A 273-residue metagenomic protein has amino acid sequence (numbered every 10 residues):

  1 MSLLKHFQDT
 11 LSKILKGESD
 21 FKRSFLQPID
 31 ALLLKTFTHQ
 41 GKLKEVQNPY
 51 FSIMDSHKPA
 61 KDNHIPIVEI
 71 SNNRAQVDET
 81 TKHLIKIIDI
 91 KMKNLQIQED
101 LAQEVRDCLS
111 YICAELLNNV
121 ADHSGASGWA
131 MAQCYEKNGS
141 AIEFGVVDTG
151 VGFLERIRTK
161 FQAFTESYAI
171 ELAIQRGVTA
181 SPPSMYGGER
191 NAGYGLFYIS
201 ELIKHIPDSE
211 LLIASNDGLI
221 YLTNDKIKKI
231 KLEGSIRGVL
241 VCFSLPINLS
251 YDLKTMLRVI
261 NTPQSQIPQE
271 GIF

Functional and structural regions predicted by a protein language model:
M1-K58: Amphipathic alpha-helical interaction surfaces in cytosolic regulatory modules
S2-K16, F161, I174-F273: Flexible, glycine-/charge-rich segments associated with ATP-binding catalytic modules
F25, D89-A114: Conserved short strand/loop->alpha-helix "switch" segment adjacent to the catalytic nucleotide/phosphoryl-transfer site
L32-F37, Q103-N138, L196-H205: Conserved ATP-binding N-box helix of the HATPase_c
V68-D100, F161-P182, E201: Helix-loop-beta hinge of the Bergerat
S140-F144, V239: Short beta-strand element(s) in the Bergerat
D148: Acidic ATP/Mg2+-coordinating residue in the GHKL
V151: Glycine-rich G1-box
